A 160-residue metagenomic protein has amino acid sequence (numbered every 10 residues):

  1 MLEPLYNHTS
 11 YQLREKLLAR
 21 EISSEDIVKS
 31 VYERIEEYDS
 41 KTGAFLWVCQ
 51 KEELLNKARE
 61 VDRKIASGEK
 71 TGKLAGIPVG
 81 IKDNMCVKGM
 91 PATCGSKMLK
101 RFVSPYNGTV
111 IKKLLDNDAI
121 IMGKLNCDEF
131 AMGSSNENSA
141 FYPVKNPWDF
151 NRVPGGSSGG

Functional and structural regions predicted by a protein language model:
M1-K57: An N-terminal boundary/leader segment
T9, L13, S23-I27, Q50-E53 (+7 more regions): General structural feature for long, well-ordered alpha-helical segments within catalytic domains of soluble enzymes
L17, E21, E69-K70, M90: Conserved SET/PR domain catalytic loop and adjacent active-site segment of histone-lysine N-methyltransferases
R34-Y38, K57, V61, V110-K113 (+2 more regions): Short alpha-helical functional segments enriched in proximate histidine and acidic residues
V61-P78: Immediate post-signal peptide segment of exported/extracytoplasmic ligand-binding proteins
A75-G160: Short glycine/serine-rich loop/turn segments
